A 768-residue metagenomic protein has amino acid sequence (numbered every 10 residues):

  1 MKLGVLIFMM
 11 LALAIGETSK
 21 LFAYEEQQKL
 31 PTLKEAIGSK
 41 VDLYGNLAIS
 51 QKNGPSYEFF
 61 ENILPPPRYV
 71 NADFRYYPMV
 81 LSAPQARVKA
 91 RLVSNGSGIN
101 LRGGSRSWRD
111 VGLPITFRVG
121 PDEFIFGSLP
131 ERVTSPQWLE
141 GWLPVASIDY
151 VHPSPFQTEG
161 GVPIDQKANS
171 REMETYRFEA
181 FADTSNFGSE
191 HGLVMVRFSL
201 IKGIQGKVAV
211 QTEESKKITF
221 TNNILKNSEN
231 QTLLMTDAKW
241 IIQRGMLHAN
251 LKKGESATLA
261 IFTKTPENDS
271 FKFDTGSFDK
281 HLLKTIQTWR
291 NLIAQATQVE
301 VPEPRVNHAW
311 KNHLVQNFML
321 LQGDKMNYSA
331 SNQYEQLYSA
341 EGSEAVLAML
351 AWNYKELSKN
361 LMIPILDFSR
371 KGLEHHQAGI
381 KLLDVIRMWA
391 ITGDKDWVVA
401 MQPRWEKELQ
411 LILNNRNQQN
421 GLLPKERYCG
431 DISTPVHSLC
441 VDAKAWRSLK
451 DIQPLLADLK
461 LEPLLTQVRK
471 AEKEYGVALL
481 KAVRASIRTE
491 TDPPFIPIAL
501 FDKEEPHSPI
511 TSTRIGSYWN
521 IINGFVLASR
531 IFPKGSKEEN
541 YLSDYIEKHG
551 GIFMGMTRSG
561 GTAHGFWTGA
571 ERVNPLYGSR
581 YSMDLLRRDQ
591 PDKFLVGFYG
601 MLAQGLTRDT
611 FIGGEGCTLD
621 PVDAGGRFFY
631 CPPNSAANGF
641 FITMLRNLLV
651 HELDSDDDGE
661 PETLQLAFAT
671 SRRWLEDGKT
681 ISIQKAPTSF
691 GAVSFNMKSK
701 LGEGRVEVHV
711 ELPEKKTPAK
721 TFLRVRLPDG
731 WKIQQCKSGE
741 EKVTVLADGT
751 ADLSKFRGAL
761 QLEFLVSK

Functional and structural regions predicted by a protein language model:
M1-I7: Bacterial N-terminal signal peptides that target proteins for export
I7-M10, T18-V301, D657-K768: Terminal accessory carbohydrate-recognition/targeting modules of carbohydrate-active enzymes
Y24-N46, P463-E505, K534-A692, N696-G702 (+2 more regions): Non-catalytic carbohydrate-binding regions of carbohydrate-active enzymes
E26, G141, H191, L225 (+17 more regions): Active-site-proximal structural scaffolding
I242-F278, G372-H376, Q410-V477, P509-I515 (+1 more regions): The feature captures the catalytic groove of carbohydrate-active enzymes
L251-K253, A257, L282-L283, Q336-L422 (+3 more regions): Aromatic-rich carbohydrate-recognition surfaces in CAZymes
T288-A400, R427, H437, D502 (+3 more regions): Substrate-binding groove/exosite segments of carbohydrate-active enzymes
